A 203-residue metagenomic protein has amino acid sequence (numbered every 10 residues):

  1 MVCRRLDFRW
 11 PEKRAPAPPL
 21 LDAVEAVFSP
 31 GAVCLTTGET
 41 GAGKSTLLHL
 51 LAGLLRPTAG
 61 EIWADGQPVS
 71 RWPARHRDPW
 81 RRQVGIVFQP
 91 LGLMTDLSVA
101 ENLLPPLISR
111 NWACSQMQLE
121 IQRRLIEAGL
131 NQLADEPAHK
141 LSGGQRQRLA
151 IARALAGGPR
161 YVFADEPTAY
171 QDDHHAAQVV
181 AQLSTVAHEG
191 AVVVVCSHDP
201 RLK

Functional and structural regions predicted by a protein language model:
A52: Helix-to-loop junction immediately C-terminal to a conserved catalytic motif
G60-S70: Conserved ABC transporter NBD signature motif
V69-G85: ABC ATPase NBD coupling module
S115-L133: Conserved ABC ATPase "signature" region
P137-L141, Q145: Conserved ABC ATPase signature
A154-L155: ABC ATPase C-loop
G158: Conserved catalytic motifs of ABC-family nucleotide-binding domains
V162-D165: Catalytic Walker B motif of ABC-type/P-loop ATPase nucleotide-binding domains
